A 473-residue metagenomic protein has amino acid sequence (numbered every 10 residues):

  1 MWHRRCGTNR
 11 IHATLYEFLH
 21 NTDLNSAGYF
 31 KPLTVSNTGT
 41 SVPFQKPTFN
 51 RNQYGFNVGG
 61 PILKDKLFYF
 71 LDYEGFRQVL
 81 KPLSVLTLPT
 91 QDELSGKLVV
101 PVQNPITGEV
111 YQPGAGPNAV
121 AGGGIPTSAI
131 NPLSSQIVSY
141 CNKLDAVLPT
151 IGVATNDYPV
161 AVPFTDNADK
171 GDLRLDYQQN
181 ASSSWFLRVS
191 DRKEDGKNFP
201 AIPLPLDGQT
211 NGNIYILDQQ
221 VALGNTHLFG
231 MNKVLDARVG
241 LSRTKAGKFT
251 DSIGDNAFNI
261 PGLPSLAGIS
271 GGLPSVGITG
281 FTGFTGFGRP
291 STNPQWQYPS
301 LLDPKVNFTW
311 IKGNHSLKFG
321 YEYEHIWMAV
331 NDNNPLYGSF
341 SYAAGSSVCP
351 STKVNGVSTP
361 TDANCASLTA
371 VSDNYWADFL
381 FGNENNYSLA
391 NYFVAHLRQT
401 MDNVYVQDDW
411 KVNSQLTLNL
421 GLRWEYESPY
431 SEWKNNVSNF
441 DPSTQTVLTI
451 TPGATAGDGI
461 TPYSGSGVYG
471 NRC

Functional and structural regions predicted by a protein language model:
M1-C473: Short acidic-glycine motifs
